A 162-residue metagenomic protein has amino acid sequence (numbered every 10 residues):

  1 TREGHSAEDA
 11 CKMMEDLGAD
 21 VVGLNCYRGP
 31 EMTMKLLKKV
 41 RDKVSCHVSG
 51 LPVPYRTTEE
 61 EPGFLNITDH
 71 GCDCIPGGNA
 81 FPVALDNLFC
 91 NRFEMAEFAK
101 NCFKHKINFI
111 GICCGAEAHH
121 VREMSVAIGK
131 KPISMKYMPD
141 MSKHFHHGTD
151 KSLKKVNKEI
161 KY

Functional and structural regions predicted by a protein language model:
T1-Y162: Domain-level signal for soluble alpha/beta catalytic cores
